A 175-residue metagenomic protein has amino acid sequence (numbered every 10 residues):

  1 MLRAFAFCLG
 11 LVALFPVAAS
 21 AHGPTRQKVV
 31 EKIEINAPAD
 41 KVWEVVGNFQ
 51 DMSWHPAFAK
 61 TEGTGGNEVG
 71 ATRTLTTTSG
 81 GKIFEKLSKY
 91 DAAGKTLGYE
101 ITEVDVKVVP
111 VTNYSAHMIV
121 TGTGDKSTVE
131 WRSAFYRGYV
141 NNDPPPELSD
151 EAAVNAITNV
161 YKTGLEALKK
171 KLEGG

Functional and structural regions predicted by a protein language model:
M1-A4: Positively charged n-region of N-terminal signal peptides that target proteins for export
A6-P16: Bacterial N-terminal signal peptides
A19-G65: Hydrophobic ligand-binding cavity/cleft-lining segments
E31-I33, I83-K89, N113-G122: Hydrophobic/aromatic beta-strand elements that line small-molecule binding cavities or substrate pockets in beta-rich
V42-V45, M52, R73, L87 (+3 more regions): Hydrophobic pocket/interface hotspot
Q50-F84, A92-G94: Short beta-edge strand/loop motif at the mouth of beta-sheet-based domains
G94-E103: Short, solvent-exposed secondary-structure boundary/capping segments
V104-N159: Beta-strand/loop substructures that line and gate deep hydrophobic ligand-binding cavities in soluble
